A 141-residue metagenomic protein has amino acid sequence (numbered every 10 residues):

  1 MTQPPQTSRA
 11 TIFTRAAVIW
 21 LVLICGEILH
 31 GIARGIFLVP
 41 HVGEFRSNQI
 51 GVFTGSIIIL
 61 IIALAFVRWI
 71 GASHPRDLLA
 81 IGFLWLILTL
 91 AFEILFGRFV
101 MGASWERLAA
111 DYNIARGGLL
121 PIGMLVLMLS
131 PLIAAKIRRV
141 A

Functional and structural regions predicted by a protein language model:
Q6-V39: N-terminal signal-anchor transmembrane alpha-helix
R15-I19, S47-N48, T89, L119: Short alpha-helical transmembrane interface motifs in multi-pass membrane proteins
G26-E27, N48-R68, L84-W85, I122-V126: Core segments of alpha-helical transmembrane spans in multipass integral membrane proteins
I36-R46, L95-Y112: Interfacial helix-loop-helix junctions of multi-pass membrane proteins
F37-I57, L78: Loop-to-helix transition at the N-terminal end of transmembrane alpha-helices
A72-R107: Mid-chain, well-packed structural core segment of small domains
A109-V126: Individual transmembrane alpha-helices with interfacial aromatic-anchor signatures
I122-A141: Membrane-water interface at the C-terminal end of transmembrane alpha helices
